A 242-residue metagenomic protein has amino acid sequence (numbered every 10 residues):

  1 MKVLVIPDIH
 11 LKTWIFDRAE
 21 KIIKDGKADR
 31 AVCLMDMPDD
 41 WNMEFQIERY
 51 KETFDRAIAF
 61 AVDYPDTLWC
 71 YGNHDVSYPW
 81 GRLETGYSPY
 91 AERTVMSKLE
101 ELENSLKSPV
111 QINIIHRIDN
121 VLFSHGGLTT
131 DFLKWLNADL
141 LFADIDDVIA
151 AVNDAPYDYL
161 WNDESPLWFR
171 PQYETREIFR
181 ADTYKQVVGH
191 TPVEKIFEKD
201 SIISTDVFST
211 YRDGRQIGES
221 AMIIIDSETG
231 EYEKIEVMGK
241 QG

Functional and structural regions predicted by a protein language model:
M1-L4, H116-F123, E198-S201: Beta-strand-turn-beta hairpins that frame and shape the catalytic cleft of phosphate-ester-processing enzymes
V5-I6, Y71, F123-S124, V188 (+1 more regions): Short hydrophobic beta-strand that contains or immediately precedes a catalytic carboxylate
I6, L11-L102: Core catalytic region of metal-dependent phosphoesterases/phosphodiesterases, especially metallo-beta-lactamase-like
H10-D17, D39-N42, H74-G81, T129-D131 (+3 more regions): Active-site environment of divalent metal-dependent phosphoester hydrolases
K24-K27, V62-D63, R117, E177-D182 (+1 more regions): Flexible, charged surface loops at secondary-structure boundaries
Y90-N104, I112-F179: Active-site-proximal loop/helix segment associated with metal-binding centers of metalloenzymes
Q172-I235: Conserved beta-sheet core of the metallophosphoesterase superfamily
K234-G242: Short, solvent-exposed aromatic-acidic interface loops
